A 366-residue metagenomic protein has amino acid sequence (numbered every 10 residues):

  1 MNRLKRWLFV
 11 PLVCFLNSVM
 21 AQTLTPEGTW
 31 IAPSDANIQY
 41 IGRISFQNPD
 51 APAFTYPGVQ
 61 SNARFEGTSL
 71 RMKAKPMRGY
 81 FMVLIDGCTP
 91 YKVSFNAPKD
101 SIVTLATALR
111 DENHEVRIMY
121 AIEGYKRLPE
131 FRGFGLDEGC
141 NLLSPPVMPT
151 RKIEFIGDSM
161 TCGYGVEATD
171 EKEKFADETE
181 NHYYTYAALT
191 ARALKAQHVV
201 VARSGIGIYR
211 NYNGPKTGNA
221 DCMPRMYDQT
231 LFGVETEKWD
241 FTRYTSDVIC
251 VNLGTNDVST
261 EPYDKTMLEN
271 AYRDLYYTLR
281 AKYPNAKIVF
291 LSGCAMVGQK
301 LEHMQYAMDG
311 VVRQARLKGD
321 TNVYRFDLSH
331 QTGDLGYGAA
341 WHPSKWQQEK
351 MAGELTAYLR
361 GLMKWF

Functional and structural regions predicted by a protein language model:
N2-R3, V19-I156, M160-H182, F366: N-terminal secretory targeting modules
R3-V10: Sec-dependent signal peptide recognition, specifically the positively charged N-region followed immediately by
L12-M20: Hydrophobic h-region of N-terminal signal peptides that target proteins for export in Gram-negative bacteria
G58, K126-P129, V166, K172-N270 (+2 more regions): Conserved SGNH/GDSL esterase-like catalytic core that processes O-acyl groups on lipids and polysaccharides
L143-P146, E235-T245, Y277-Y283, L362-F366: Surface-exposed acidic, glycine-flexible loop patches that form ligand/cofactor-binding and adhesion interfaces
K152-I156, T161, H198-A202, D247-N252 (+2 more regions): Structural recognition of the beta-strand scaffold that forms the well-ordered cores of secreted hydrolase catalytic
Y263-I288: Glycoside hydrolase catalytic-domain groove-lining segments
K287-S292, K300-G338, Q347-F366: Extracellular serine-dependent O-acyl
